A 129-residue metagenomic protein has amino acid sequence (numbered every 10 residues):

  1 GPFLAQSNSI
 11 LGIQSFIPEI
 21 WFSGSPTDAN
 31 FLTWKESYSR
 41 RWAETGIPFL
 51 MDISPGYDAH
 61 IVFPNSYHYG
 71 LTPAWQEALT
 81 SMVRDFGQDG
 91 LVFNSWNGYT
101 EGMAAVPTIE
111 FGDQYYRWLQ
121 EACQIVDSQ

Functional and structural regions predicted by a protein language model:
G1-Q129: Glycan-processing catalytic domains of CAZymes
